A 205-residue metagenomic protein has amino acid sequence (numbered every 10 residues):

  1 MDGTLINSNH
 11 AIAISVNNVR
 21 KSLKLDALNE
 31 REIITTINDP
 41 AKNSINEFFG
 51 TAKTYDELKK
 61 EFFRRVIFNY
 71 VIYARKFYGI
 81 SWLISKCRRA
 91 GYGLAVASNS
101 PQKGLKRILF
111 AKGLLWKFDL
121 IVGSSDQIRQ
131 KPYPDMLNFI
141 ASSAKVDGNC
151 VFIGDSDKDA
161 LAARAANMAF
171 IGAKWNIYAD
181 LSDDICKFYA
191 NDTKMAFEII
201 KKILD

Functional and structural regions predicted by a protein language model:
M1-W82, A90: N-terminal helical cap/lid subdomain that shapes the substrate entry/recognition surface in HAD-like hydrolases
D26, L114-D119, D147: Conserved H-loop
I33, L115-Q130: A short, structured active-site edge motif that brings together acidic residues
I80-F110: Substrate-recognition element of Asp-dependent hydrolases with the DxDx(T/V) motif
S81-R88, A141, A160-R164: Surface-exposed amphipathic alpha-helices with a cationic face
K131-A160: Conserved Lys-Pro-Asp/Glu-containing loop-to-beta segment of HAD-superfamily phosphomonoesterases, centered on
V151-Y189: Acidic, Mg2+-coordinating phosphoryl-transfer loop and its flanking beta/alpha structural elements, shared across
F188-A196: Short acidic-hydrophobic, aromatic-tinged amphipathic segments that line or gate anion-handling sites
